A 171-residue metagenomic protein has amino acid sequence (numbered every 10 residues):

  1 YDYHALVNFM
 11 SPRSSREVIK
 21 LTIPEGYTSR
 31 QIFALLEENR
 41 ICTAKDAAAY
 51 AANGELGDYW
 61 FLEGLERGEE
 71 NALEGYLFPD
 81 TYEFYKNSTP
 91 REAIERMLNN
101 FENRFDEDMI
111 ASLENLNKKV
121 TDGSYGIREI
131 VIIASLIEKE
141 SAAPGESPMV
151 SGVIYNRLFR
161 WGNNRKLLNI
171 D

Functional and structural regions predicted by a protein language model:
Y1-I170: Conserved catalytic or metal-liganding residues and their short signature motifs at active sites of enzymes
